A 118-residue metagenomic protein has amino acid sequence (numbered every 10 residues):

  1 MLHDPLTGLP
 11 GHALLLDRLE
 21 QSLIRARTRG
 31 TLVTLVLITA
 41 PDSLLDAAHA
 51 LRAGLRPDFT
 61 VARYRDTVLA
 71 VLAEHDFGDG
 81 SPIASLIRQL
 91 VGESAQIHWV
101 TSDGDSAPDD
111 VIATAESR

Functional and structural regions predicted by a protein language model:
M1-D17: Conserved nucleotide-binding and Mg2+-coordinating catalytic segments in signaling enzymes
L15, F77-R88, V100-R118: Catalytic-core segments of nucleotide cyclases and related cyclic-nucleotide turnover enzymes
L15, S22, V68-L69: Hydrophobic scaffolding residues in well-structured cytosolic catalytic/regulatory domains that bind or process
R18-S43: Active-site-proximal structural segments of metal-dependent nucleotidyl cyclase/transferase enzymes
S43-A47, A70-L86: Short helix/loop segment flanking the catalytic signature motif in cyclic-nucleotide metabolism enzymes
T60-Y64: A short pre-motif secondary-structure segment
R88-A95: A common structural junction motif
